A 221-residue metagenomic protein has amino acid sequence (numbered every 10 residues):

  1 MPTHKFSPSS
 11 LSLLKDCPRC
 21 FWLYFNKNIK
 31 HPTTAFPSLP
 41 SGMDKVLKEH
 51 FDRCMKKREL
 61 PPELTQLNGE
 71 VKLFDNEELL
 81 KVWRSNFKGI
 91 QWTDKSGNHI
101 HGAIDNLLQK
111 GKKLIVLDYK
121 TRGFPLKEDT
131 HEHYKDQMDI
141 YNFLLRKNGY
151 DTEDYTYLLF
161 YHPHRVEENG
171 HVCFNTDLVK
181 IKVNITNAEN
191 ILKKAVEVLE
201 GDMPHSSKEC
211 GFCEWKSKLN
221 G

Functional and structural regions predicted by a protein language model:
M1, K5-F6, R146-G221: Metal-dependent nuclease catalytic regions and adjoining charged, substrate-binding loops involved in nucleic-acid end
M1-Q109, K113: Metal-dependent nuclease catalytic cores that hydrolyze phosphodiester bonds in DNA/RNA, characterized by
C20, K27, K45-K48, K56-K57 (+5 more regions): Accessory terminal regions of nucleic-acid processing enzymes
N26-P32, K120, E168-V172: Short acidic (Asp/Glu) and glycine-rich catalytic loops that position anionic groups and cofactors
P32-T34, F124-K127: Short small-residue beta-strand/loop micro-motif enriched in glycine and branched aliphatics
A103-Q109, I115-F124, Q137: Active-site ExK catalytic segment of metal-dependent nucleases
E128-E132: Short, solvent-exposed loop/turn segments at secondary-structure boundaries
Y134-R146: An active-site-proximal "capping" alpha-helix that borders the catalytic cofactor pocket
